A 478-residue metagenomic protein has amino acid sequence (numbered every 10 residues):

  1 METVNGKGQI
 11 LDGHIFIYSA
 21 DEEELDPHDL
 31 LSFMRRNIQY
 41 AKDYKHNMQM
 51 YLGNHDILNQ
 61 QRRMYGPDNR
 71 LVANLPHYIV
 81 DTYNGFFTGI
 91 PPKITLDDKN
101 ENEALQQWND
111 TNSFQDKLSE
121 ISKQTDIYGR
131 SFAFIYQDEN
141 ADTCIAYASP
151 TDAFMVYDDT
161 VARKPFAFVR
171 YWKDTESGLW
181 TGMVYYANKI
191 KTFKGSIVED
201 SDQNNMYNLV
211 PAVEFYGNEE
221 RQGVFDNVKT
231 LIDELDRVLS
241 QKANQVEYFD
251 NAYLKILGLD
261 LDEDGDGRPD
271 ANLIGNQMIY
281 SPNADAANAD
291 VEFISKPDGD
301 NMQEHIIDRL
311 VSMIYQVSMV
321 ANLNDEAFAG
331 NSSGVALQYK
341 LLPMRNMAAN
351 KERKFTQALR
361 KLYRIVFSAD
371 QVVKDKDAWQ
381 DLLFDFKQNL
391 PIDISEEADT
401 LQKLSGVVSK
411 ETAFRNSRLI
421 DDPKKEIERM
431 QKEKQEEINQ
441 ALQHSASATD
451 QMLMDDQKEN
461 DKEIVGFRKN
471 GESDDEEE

Functional and structural regions predicted by a protein language model:
M1-C144, N470-E478: Extended, helix-rich architectural segments
A41, H55, F86, I90 (+11 more regions): Short secondary-structure junctions and interdomain/linker hinges
G53, P67, L71, T88 (+4 more regions): Conserved aromatic-histidine-acidic binding/catalytic patches
N100-E101, N109-K117, T125, N227 (+5 more regions): Short amphipathic alpha-helical segments
N102-L105, D290-E292, L341: A short, surface-exposed helix-loop junction/capping segment
S122, D126, F132-R221: Extended, regular secondary-structure scaffolds
S201-A336: Extended, charged amphipathic alpha-helical segments
D270, Q277-A284, M302, R309-E478: C-terminal helix-loop subdomains that flank or include functional centers
